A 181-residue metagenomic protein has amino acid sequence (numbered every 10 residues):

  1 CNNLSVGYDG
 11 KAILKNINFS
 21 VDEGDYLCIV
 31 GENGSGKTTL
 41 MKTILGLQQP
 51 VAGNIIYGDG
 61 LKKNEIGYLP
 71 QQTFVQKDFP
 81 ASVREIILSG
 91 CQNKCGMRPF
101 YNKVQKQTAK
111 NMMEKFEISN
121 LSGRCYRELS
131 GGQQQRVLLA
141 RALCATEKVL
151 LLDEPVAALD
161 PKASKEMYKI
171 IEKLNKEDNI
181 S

Functional and structural regions predicted by a protein language model:
V30-E32: The feature captures the beta-strand-to-loop junction immediately N-terminal to the Walker
L45: Helix-to-loop junction immediately C-terminal to a conserved catalytic motif
G53-I66: Conserved ABC transporter NBD signature motif
K103-L121: Conserved ABC ATPase "signature" region
C125-L129, Q133: Conserved ABC ATPase signature
L139: Hydrophobic anchor residue at the start of the ABC signature
L150-E154: Catalytic Walker B motif of ABC-type/P-loop ATPase nucleotide-binding domains
